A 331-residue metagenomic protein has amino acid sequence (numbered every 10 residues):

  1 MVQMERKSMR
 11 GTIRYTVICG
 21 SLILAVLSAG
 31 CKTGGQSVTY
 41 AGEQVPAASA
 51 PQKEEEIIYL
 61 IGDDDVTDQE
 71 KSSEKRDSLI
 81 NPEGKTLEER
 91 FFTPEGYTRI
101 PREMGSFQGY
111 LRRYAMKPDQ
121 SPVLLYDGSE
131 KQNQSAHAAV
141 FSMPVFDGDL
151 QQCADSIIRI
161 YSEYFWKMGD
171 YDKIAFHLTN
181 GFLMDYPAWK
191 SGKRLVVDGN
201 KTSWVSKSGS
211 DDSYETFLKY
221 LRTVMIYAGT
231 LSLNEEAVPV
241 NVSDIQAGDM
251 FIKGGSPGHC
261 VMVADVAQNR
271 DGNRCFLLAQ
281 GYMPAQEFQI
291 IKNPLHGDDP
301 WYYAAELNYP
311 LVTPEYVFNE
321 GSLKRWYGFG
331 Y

Functional and structural regions predicted by a protein language model:
M4-I18: Bacterial N-terminal signal peptides that target proteins for export
L27-G30: C-terminal motif of bacterial Sec signal peptides marking the signal peptidase cleavage site
G35-P144, Q151: Cationic-aromatic interfacial patches
S142, F146-V238: Extracellular-facing segments of soluble proteins and assemblies that are Gly/Ser/Thr-biased and enriched in aromatics
P239-A247: Short, well-ordered loop/turn sites that connect or cap secondary structure elements
I252-C260: Short coil-to-beta-strand transition motifs
H259-Q268: Short beta-strand-centered aromatic/proline hotspots
R274-Y331: Low-complexity, Gly/Ser/Thr/Pro-rich intrinsically disordered linker/tail segments
